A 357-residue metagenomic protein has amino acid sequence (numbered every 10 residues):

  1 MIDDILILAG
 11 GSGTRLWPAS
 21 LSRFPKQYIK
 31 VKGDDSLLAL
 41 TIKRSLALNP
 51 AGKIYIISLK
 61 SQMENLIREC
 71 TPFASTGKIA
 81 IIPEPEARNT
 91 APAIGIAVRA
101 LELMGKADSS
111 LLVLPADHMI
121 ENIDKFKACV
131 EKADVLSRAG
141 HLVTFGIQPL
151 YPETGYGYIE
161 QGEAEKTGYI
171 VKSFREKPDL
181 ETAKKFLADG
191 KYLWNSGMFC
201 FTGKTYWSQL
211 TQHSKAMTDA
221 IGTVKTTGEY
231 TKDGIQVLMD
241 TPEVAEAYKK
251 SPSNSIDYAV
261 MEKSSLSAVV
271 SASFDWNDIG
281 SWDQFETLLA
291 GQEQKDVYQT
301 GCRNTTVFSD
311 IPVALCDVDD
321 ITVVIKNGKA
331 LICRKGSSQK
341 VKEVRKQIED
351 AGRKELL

Functional and structural regions predicted by a protein language model:
M1-I7, R15-P18, S22-P25, K30-P115 (+3 more regions): Conserved N-terminal catalytic core of the sugar/cofactor nucleotidyltransferase
T76-E165, C200, S208-S214: Conserved beta-loop-beta/alpha segment of the NTase-like Rossmann-fold superfamily that binds/positions NTPs
L111, M198-F199, N277, T322: A residue-level structural signature of the nucleotidyltransferase/glycosyltransferase Rossmann-like core
Q161-L193, Q236-L238: A short, charged helix-loop
Y192-T202: Short loop-to-beta-strand entry elements in the cores of soluble alpha/beta enzymes
T205, L210-L357: Left-handed beta-helix
